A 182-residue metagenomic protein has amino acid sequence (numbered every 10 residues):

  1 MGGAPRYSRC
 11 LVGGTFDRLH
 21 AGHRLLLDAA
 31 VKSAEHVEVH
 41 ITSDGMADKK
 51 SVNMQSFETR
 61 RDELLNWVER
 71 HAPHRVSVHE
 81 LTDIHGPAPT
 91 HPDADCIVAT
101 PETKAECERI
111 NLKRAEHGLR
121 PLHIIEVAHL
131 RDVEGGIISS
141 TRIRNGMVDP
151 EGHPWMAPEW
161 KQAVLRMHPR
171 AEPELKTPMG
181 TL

Functional and structural regions predicted by a protein language model:
M1-L182: Nucleotidyltransferase catalytic core that binds NTPs
